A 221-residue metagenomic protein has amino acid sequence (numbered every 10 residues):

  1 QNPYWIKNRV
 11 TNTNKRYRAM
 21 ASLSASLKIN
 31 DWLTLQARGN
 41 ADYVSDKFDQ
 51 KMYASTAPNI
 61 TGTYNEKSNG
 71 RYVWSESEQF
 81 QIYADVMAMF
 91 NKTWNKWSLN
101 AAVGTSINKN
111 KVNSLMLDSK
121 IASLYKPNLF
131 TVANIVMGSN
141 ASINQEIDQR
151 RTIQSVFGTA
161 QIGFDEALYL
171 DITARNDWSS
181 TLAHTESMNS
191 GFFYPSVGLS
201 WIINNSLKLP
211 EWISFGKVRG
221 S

Functional and structural regions predicted by a protein language model:
Q1-P3, Q50-G70, N113-I143: Surface-exposed loop/turn segments flanking beta-strands in extracellular/periplasmic regions
P3-Q50, V73-T93, N100, V112-S114 (+1 more regions): Outer-membrane beta-barrel transmembrane strands
W32, T93-L99, A167, N204-V218: Short loop/turn motifs that connect adjacent beta-strands in outer-membrane beta-barrel proteins
R38-N40, A102-S106, T173-R175, G198 (+1 more regions): Transmembrane beta-strands of outer-membrane beta-barrel proteins
A41-A57, I107-Y125, L182-N189, E211: Outer-membrane beta-barrel and related beta-rich outer-membrane complex signature in Gram-negative bacteria
N110, G198-S206: Short, basic alpha-helical nucleic acid-contact segments in DNA-binding proteins and DNA transaction factors
Y125, F193-W201: Feature captures outer-membrane beta-barrel proteins of Gram-negative bacteria and organelles
W178-S180: Active-site beta-strand/loop architecture of penicillin-binding DD-peptidases
